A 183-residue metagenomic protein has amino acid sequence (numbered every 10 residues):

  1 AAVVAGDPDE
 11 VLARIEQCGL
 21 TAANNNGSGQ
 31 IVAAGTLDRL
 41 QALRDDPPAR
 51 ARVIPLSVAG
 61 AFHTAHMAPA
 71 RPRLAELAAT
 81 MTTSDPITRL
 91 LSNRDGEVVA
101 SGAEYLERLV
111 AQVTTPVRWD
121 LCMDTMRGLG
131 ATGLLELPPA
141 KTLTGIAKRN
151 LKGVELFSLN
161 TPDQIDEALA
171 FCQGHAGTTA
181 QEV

Functional and structural regions predicted by a protein language model:
A1-P116: Alpha/beta catalytic cores of group-transfer enzymes, especially the acyltransferase/condensing modules of polyketide
T82-V183: Acyltransferase/transacylase module recognition
